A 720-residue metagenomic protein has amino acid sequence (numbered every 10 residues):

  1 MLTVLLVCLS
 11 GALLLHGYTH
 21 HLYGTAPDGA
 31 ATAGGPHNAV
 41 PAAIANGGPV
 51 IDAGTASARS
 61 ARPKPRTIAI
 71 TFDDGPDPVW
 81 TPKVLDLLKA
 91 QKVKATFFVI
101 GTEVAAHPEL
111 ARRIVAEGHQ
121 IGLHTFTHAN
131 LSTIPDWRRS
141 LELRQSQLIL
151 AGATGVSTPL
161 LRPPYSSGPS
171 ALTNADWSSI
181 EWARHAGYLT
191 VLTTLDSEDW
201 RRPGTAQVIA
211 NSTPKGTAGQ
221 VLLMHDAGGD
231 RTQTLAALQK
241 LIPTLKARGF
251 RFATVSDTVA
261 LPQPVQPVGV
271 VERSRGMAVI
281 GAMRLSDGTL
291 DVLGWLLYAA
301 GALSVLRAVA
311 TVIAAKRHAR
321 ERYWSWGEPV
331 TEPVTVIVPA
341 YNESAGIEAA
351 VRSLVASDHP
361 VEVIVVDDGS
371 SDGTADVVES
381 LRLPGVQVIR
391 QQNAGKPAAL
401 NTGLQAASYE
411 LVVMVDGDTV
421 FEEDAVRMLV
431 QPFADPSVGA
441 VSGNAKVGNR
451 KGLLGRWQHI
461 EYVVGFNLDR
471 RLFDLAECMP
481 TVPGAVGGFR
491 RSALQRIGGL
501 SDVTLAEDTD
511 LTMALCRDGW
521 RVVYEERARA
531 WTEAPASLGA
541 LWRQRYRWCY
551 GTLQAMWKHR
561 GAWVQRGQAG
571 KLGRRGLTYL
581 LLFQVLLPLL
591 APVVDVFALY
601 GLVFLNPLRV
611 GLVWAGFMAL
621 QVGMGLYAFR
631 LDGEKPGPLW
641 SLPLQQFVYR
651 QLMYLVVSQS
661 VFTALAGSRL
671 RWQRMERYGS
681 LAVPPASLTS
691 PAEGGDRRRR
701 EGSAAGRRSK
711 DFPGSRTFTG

Functional and structural regions predicted by a protein language model:
M1-I70, D77-Q91, Q207, Q239-T244 (+3 more regions): N-terminal pre-catalytic segment of deacetylase/amide-hydrolase enzymes
D28-S157: Active-site beta->alpha N-cap acidic-glycine motif
T127-T244, F250, D257: Catalytic domains of cell-wall/extracellular-matrix polysaccharide-remodeling enzymes, centered on de-N-acetylation
A302, L306, T311-E328, Y579-A666: Membrane-embedded multi-pass helical conduit in multi-pass membrane proteins, especially envelope-biosynthetic
E332-T335, E362, Q495, D510: Cell-envelope/extracellular polymer assembly enzymes that use nucleotide-activated donors
R352-V361: Short, acidic, metal-binding catalytic loop of nucleotide-sugar glycosyltransferases
S353, D367-D376, A394: A conserved acidic beta->alpha catalytic loop
Q392, P397-Q405, Y409-E410, V415 (+4 more regions): Long helical/loop segments within the catalytic core of UDP-sugar-dependent glycosyltransferases, especially the large
